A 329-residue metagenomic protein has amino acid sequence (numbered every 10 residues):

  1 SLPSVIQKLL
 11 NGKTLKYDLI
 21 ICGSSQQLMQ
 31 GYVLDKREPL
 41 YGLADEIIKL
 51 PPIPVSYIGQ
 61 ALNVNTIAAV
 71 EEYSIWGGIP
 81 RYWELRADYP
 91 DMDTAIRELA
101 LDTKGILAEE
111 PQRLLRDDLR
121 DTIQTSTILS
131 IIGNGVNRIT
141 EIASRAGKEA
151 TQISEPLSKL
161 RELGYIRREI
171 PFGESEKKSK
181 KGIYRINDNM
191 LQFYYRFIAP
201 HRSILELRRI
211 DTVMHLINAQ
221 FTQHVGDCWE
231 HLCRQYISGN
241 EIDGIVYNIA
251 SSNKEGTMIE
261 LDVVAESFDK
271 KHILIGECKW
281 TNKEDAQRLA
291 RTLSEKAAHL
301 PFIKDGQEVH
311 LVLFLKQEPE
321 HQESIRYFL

Functional and structural regions predicted by a protein language model:
S1-D211, H215: Phosphate-binding site recognition
G182-L329: A cross-kingdom feature that marks ATP-driven nucleic-acid transaction machinery
